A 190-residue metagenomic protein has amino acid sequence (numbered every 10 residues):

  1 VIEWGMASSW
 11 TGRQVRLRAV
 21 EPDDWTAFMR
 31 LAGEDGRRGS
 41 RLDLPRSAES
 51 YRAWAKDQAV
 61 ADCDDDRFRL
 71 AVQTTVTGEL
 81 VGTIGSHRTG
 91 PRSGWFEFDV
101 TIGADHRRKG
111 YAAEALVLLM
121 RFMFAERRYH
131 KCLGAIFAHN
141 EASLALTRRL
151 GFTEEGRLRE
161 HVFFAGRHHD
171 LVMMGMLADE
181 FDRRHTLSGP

Functional and structural regions predicted by a protein language model:
V1-E34, R69, Q73-P190: Acyl-donor (CoA/ACP) binding surface of acyl/acetyltransferases
E3-M6, K56-V60: Short, P/G- and charge-enriched loop/turn segments at secondary-structure junctions
L31, D35-R38, A61: Generic N-terminal helix/loop capping motif
G36-D57, F68: Conserved GNAT-fold acetyl-CoA-binding loop/helix
G39, A48-S50, D62, F181-H185: A short hydrophobic/aromatic micro-motif that marks alpha-helical segments and, especially, helix-coil
R46-S50, V60, T101-G103, P190: Juxtamembrane/interface motifs at transmembrane-helix termini
V60-D65, F152: Short loop/turn motifs at secondary-structure junctions and domain boundaries
